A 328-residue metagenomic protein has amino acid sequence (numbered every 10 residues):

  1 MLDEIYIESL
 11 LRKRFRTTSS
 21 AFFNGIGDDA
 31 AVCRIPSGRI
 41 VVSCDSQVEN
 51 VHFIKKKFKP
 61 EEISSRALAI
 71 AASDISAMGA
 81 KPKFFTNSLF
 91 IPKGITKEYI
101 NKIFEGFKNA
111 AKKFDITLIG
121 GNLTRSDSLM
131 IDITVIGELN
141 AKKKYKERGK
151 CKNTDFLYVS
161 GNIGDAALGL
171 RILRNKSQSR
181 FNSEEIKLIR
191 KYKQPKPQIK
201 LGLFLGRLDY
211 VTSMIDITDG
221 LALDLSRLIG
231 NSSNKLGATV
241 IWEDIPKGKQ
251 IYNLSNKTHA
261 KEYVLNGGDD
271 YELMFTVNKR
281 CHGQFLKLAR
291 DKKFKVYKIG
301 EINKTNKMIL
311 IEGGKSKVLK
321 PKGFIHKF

Functional and structural regions predicted by a protein language model:
M1-K59, M78, N87, E105-A110: Extreme N-terminal cap/leader segments of soluble proteins
M1-S9, R14-F15, F58, G94-I119 (+4 more regions): Glycine-/charge-enriched secondary-structure boundary and capping motifs
L10, R34-I40, Q47, P82-K176 (+1 more regions): Glycine-rich anion-binding loops of enzyme active sites
D29, D155-F156, D270-L273: Short, surface-exposed beta-edge/turn micro-motifs
S64-I75, G106-A110: Short, well-ordered amphipathic alpha-helical segments that serve as non-catalytic structural scaffolds within diverse
K81, K152-N153, K200, N266: Residue-level recognition of short, solvent-exposed, well-ordered loop/turn junctions that link secondary-structure
D155-G161, Q194-L221: Internal active-site segments that recognize and position negatively charged phosphoryl groups and nucleotide moieties
K176-K196, Y252: A short, charged helix-loop
